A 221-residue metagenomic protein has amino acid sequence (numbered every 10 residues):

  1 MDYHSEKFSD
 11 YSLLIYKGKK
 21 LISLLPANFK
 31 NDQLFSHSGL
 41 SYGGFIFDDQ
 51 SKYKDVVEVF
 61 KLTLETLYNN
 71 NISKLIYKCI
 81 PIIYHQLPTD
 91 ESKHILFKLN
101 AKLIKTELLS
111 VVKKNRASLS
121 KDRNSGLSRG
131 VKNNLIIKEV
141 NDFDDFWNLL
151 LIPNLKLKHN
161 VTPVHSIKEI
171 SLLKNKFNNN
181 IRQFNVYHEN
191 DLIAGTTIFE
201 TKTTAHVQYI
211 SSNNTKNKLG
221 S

Functional and structural regions predicted by a protein language model:
M1-Q33, C79-K218: A conserved beta-strand-loop-helix scaffold within acyl/acetyltransferase catalytic domains
K30-D32, Q50, L64, Y68: Generic short alpha-helical segment signal, independent of protein family or function, capturing local helix propensity
N31-G44: Conserved acyl-donor/pantetheine-binding loop and adjacent beta-alpha core of acyl/acetyltransferases and related
S41, K74-L75, I104-T106: Glycine-rich, often proline-containing surface loops adjacent to acidic residues and nearby aromatics that form
Y42-K52, I210-L219: A short, internal acetyl-CoA/4′-phosphopantetheine-binding micro-motif in the GNAT/acyltransferase core
Y53-E65, N217-S221: Conserved acetyl-CoA-binding loop-helix of GNAT-fold acetyltransferases
T66, I72, N100-K102: Conserved alpha/beta cores of soluble small-molecule-handling proteins
N70-I82: Conserved GNAT acetyl-CoA-binding A-motif
